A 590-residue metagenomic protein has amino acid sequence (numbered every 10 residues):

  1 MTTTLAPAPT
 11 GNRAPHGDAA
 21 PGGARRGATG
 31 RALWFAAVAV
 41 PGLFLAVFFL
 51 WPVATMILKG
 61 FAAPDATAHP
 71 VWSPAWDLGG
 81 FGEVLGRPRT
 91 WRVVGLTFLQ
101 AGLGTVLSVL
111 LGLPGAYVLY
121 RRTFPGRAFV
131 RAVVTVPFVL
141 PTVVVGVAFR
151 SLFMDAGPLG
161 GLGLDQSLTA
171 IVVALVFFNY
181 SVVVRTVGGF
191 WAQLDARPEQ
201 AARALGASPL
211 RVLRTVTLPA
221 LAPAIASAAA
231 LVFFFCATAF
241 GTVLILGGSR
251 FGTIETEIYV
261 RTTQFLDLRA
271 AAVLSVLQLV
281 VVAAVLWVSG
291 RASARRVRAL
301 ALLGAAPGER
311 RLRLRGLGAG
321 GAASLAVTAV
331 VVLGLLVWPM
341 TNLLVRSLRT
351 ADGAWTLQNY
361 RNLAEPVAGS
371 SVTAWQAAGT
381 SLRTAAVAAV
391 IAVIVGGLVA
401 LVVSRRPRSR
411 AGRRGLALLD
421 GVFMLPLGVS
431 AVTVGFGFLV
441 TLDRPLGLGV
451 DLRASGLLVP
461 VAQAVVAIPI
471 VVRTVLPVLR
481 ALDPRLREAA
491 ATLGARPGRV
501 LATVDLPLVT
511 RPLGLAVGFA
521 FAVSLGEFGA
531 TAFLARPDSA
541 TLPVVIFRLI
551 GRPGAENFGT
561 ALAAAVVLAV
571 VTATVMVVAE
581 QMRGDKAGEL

Functional and structural regions predicted by a protein language model:
M1-V40, S289-V330, P407-R414, V578-L590: Transmembrane alpha-helical segments of polytopic membrane transport and secretion proteins
G17-D18, G22-R26, T67-L78, E83-V84 (+2 more regions): Short, membrane-interfacial amphipathic segments enriched in basic
G30-T67, G82-A192, A220-G241, I245-G247 (+7 more regions): Membrane-water interface segments at the C-terminal ends of transmembrane alpha-helices in multi-pass inner-membrane
D65, S73, S208, V297-L314 (+1 more regions): Juxtamembrane inter-helical linkers in multi-pass membrane proteins
P70, G241-L266, T350-G353, F528-F558: Glycine-rich helix-loop "coupling/hinge" segments at transmembrane-helix boundaries in multipass transporters
S108, L205-A207, L493-A495: A short glycine-centered flexible hinge/capping loop motif at secondary-structure junctions
L194-P198, L482-L486: Short glycine/proline-centered loop/turn elements that form peptide/ligand docking sites
A202-R203, A490: The alpha-helix within a helix-turn-helix
